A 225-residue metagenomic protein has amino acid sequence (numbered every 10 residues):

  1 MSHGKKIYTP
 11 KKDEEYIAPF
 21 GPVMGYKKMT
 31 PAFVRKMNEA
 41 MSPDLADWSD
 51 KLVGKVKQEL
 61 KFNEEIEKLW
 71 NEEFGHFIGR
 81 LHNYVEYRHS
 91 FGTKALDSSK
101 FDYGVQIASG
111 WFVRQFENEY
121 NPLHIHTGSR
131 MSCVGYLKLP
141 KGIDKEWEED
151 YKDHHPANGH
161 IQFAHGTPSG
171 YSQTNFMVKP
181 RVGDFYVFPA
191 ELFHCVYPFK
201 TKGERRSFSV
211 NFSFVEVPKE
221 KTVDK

Functional and structural regions predicted by a protein language model:
S2-K100, W111-F112, N118-N121: Non-heme Fe(II)/2-oxoglutarate
K27, G135, V210-F212: Preference for bulky hydrophobic residues occupying beta-strand positions in well-ordered beta-sheet regions
A108-V187, E204, P218: Catalytic core of non-heme Fe(II) oxygenases with the double-stranded beta-helix
E119-Y120, E191-C195: Histidine-centered metal-chelating micro-motifs
L137, L192, F212-F214: Short beta-strand segments enriched in hydrophobic/aromatic residues within well-folded beta-rich domains
Y197-S207: Ligand-binding loop in jelly-roll beta-barrel domains
N211-K225: Double-stranded beta-helix
